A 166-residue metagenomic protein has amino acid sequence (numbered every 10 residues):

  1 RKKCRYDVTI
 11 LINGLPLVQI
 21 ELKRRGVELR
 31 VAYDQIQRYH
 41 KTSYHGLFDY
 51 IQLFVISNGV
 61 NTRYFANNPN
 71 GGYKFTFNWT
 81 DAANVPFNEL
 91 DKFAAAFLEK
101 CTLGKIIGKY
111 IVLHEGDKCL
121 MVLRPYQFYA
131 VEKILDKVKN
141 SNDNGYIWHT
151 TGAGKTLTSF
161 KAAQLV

Functional and structural regions predicted by a protein language model:
R1-V166: ATP-dependent helicase/translocase motor core
